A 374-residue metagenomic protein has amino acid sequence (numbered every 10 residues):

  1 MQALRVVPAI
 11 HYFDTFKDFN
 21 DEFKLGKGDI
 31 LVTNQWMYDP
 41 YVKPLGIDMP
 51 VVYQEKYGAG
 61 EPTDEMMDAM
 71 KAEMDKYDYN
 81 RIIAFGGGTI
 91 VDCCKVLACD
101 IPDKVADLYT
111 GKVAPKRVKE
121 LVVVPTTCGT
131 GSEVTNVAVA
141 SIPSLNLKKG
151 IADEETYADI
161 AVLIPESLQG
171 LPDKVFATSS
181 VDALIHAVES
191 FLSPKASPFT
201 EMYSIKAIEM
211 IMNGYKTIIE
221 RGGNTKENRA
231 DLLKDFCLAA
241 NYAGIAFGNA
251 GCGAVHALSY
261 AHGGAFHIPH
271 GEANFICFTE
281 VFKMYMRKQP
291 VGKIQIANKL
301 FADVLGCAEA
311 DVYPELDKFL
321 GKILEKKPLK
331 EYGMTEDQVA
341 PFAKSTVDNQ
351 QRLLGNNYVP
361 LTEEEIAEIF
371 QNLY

Functional and structural regions predicted by a protein language model:
M1-R81, L329: ATP/NTP phosphate-donor binding region
G28-I30, N80-I83, E120-V122, D159-A161 (+2 more regions): Structural motif
K71, E155-A161, N249-V255: Acidic-glycine-rich active-site phosphate/pyrophosphate-binding loop
G88: Acidic-aromatic/histidine active-site loop/patch
C94-L97, I101-D103: Patatin-like phospholipase
P102-P198, K293: A glycine/threonine-rich phosphate-anchoring loop and its flanking beta-alpha core in nucleotide/phosphate-binding
E155, A302-Y374: C-terminal charged capping/lid subdomain of soluble metabolic enzymes
S190-K318: Active-site segments that bind and position negatively charged phosphate/pyrophosphate groups
